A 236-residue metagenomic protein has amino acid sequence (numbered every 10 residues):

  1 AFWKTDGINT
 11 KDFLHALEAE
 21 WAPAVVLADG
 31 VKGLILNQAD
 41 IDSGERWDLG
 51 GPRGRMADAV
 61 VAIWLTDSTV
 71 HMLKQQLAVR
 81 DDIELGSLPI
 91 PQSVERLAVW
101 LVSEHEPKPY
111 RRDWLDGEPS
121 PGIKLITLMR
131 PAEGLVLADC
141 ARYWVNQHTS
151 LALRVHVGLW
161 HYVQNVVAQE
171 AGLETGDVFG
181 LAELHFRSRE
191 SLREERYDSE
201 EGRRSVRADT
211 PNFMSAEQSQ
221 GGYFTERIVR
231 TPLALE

Functional and structural regions predicted by a protein language model:
A1-E236: Macromolecular interaction modules
